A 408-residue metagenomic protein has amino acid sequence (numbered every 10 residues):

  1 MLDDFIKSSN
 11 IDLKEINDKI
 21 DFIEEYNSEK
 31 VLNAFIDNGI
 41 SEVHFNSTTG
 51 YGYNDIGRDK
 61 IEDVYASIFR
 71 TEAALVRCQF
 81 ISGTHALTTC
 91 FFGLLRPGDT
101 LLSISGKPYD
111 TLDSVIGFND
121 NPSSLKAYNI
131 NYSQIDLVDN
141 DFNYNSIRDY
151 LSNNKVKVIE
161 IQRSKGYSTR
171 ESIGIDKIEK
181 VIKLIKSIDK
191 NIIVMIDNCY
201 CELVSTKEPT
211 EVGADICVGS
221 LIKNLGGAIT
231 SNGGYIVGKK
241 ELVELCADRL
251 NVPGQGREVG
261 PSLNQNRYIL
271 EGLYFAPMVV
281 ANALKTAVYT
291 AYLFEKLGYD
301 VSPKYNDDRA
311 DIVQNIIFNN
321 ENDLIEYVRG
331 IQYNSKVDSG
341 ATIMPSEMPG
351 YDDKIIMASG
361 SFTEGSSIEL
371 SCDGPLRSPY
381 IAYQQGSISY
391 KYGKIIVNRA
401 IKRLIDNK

Functional and structural regions predicted by a protein language model:
L2-K14, D21-F22, V31-H44, G52 (+4 more regions): Conserved PLP-enzyme active-site core in the AAT-like
E42-Y51, E62, L75-C78: Flexible, gly/proline-biased loop segments at the beginnings of proteins or at boundaries between secondary-structure
Y53-G57: Short beta-strand to alpha-helix junction loop
Y65-A66, T290: Structural element of the ATP-grasp superfamily
A66-C90: Short loop-beta-helix segment that forms the pyridoxal 5′-phosphate
E72-L75, D99-L102, K157-V158, N191-V194 (+6 more regions): Structural motif
E295-N407: Conserved C-terminal alpha-helix-loop-beta "cap" of PLP-dependent enzymes that closes/shapes the active-site mouth
